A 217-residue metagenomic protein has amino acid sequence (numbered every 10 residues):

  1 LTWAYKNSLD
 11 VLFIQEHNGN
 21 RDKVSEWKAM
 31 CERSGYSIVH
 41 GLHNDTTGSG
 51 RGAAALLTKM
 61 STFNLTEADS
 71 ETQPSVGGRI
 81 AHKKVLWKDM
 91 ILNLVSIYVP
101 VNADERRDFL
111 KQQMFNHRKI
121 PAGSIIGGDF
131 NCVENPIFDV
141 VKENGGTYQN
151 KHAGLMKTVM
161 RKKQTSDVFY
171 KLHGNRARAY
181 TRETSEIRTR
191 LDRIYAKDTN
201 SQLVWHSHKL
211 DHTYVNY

Functional and structural regions predicted by a protein language model:
T2-T46, D108-N200: Metal-dependent phosphoesterases centered on the DNase I-like endonuclease/exonuclease/phosphatase
Q15-N93, I97: Structured beta-strand-rich core segments of catalytic domains in phosphoester-bond hydrolases
H17, A68, K83, I97 (+4 more regions): Generic beta-strand hydrophobic packing signal
T46-R51, Q73-G78, A103, H173-G174 (+2 more regions): A short catalytic or substrate-binding loop motif that flags glycine-/basic-rich loops and adjacent residues that bind
L65-T72, R107, V204-H208: Short, charged, solvent-exposed linker or helix-capping segments at domain edges/interfaces that act as flexible hinges
K84-D89, S124-G127, I187-T189, R193-Y217: Surface polyanion/phosphate-binding segment centered on an Asp-His-Pro turn
V95-R107: Surface-exposed cleft-lining segments at the edges of enzyme active sites
